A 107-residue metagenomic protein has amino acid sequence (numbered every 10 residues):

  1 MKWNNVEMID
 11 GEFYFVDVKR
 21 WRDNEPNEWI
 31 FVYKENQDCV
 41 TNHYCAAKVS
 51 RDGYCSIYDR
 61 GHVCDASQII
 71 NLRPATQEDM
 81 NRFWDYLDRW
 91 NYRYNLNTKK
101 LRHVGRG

Functional and structural regions predicted by a protein language model:
M1, R22-N24, G107: Polar low-complexity intrinsically disordered regions
M1-I9, Y14: Mixed-charge, Lys/Arg-rich low-complexity intrinsically disordered regions
I9, R51, D59, H103-G105: Intrinsically disordered, low-complexity segments enriched in small/polar residues
Y14, W21-D85: Acidic, low-complexity, intrinsically disordered interaction modules
V18-R20, A46, K100, V104: Intrinsically disordered, low-complexity sequence elements enriched in Ser/Thr/Gly/Pro
N81-G107: Long, low-complexity intrinsically disordered regions
